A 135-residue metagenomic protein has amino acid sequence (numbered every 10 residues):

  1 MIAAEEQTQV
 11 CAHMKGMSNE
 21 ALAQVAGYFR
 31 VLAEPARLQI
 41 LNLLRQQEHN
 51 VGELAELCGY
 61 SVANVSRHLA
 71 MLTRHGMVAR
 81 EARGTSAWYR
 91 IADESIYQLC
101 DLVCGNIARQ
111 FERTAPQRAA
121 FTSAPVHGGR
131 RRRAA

Functional and structural regions predicted by a protein language model:
M1-L22, R45-H49, E94-A135: C-terminal regulatory/oligomerization modules of transcriptional regulators
N19, A23-A63, S86-S95: N-terminal helix-turn-helix DNA-binding core of bacterial DNA-binding proteins
A26-F29, L69, C100: A generic alpha-helix structural signal
E56, R67, T73-R74: Alpha-helical residues within the helix-turn-helix
Y60, V65, A119-F121: A short, surface-exposed loop/turn module that caps and links secondary-structure elements
T73-R83, A87-R90: Beta-hairpin "wing" of winged helix-turn-helix
